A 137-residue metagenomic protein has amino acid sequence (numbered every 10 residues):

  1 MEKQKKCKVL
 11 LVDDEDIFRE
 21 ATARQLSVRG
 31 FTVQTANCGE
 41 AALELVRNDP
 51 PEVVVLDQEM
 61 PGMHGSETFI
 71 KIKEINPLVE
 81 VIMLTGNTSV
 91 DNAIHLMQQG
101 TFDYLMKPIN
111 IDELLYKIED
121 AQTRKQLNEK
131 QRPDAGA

Functional and structural regions predicted by a protein language model:
D16-Q34: Two-component/phosphorelay signaling modules centered on CheY-like receiver
N37-A41, H64-E67, T88: Acidic catalytic/metal-coordinating carboxylates
D49-V55: Active-site beta3 strand of CheY-like receiver
M60: Receiver (REC) domain active-site loop signature in two-component systems and cognate sites in sensor histidine kinases
I109-E119: C-terminal output helix
T123-A137: CheY-like receiver
